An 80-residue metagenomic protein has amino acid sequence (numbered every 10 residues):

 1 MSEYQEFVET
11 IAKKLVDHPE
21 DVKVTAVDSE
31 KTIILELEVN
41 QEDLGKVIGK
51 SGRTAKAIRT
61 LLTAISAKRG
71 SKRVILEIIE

Functional and structural regions predicted by a protein language model:
M1-K46, K56-E80: RNA-contacting regions in translation and RNA-metabolism proteins, encompassing KH/S1 modules where present
